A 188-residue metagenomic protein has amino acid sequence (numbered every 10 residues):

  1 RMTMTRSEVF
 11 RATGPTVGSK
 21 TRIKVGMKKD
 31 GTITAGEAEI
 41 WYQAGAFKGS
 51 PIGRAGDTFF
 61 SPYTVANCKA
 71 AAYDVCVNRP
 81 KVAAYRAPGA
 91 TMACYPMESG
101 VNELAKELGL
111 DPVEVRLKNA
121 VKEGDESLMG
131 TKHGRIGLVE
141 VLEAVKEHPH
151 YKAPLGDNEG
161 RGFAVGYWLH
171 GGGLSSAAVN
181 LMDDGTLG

Functional and structural regions predicted by a protein language model:
R1, Y42, G53-D57, Y85-E114 (+5 more regions): Alpha-helical support elements that line or immediately flank enzyme active sites and cofactor-binding pockets
R1-S7, T34-E39, P112-V121, L155-V165 (+1 more regions): Beta-strand segments within the central parallel beta-sheet cores of soluble alpha/beta enzyme folds
M2-I23, G160-L174: Structured beta-strand/loop patches that form or line metal/cofactor-binding pockets in enzymes
T3, T16-G18, T58, E98 (+4 more regions): Active-site-proximal structural scaffolding
A12-T13, G45-A46, G124-D125: Short Asp/Glu-rich motifs
G18-G100, L169-G172: Glycine-rich loop/linker segments at domain edges
K28-T32, A38, A70, N102-L110 (+2 more regions): Generic secondary-structure signature for well-ordered alpha-helical cores
A120-T186: Helix-loop-helix junctions that connect adjacent transmembrane helices in secondary transporters/permeases, recognized
